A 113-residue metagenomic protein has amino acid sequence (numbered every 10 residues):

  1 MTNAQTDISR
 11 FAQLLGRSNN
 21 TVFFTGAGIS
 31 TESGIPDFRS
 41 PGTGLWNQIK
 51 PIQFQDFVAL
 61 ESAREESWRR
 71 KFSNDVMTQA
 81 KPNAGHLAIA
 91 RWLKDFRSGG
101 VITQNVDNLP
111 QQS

Functional and structural regions predicted by a protein language model:
M1-S113: Conserved catalytic core of sirtuin-type NAD+-dependent deacylases
